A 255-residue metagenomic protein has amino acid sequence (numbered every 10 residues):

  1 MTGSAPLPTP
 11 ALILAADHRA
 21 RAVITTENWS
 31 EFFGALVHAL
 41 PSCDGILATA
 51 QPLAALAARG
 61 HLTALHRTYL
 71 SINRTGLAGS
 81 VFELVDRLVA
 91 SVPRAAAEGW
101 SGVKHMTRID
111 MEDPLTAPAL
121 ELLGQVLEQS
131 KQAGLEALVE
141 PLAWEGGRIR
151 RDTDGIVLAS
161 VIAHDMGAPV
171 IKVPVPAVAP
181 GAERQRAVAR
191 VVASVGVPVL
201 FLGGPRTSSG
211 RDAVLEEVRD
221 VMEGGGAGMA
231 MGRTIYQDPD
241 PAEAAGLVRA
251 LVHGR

Functional and structural regions predicted by a protein language model:
M1-P8, L12: N-terminal basic/disordered segments at the start of proteins
A11, H18-A20, I24-G45, Q51-A54 (+7 more regions): Alpha/beta enzyme core
R211-L215, P239-G246: Histidine/acidic-residue-rich catalytic or RNA/ligand-binding cores of hydrolases and nuclease-related proteins
G226-A244: Substrate-binding cleft of secreted/luminal carbohydrate-active enzymes
